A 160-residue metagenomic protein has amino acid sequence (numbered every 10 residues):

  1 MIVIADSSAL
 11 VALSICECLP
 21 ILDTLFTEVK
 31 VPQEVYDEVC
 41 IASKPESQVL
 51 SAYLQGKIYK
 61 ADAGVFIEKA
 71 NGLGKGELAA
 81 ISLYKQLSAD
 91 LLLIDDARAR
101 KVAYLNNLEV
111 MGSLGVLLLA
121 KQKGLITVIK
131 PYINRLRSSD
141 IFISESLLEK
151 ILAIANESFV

Functional and structural regions predicted by a protein language model:
M1-D90, A97, N106-L108, P131 (+2 more regions): Active-site-proximal, substrate-binding regions of enzyme catalytic domains and RNA-binding/basic surfaces
S43, Y53, R100-V160: Acidic, PIN/NYN-like endoribonuclease modules and their adjacent C-terminal/linker elements
